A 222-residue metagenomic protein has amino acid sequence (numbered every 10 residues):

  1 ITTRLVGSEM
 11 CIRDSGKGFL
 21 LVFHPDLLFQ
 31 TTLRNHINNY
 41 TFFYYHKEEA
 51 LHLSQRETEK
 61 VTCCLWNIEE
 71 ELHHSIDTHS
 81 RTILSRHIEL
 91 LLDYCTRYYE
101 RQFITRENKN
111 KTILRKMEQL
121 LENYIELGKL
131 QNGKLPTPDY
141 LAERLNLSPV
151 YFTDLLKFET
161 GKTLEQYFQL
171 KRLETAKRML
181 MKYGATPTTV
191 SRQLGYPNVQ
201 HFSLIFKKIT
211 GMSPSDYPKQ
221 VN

Functional and structural regions predicted by a protein language model:
I1, L130-Q131, R178-K182, Y217: Short alpha-helical segment immediately N-terminal to, or the first helix within, an HTH/HTH-like DNA-binding domain
I1-I12: Single conserved hydrophobic/aromatic residue that forms the stacking wall/gate of nucleotide- or nucleobase-binding
R13-H74: A hydrophobic/aromatic-rich effector-binding and dimerization subdomain of bacterial HTH-type transcriptional regulators
E59-Q119: An amphipathic alpha-helical interaction segment
I113-E165, Y183-Q193: DNA-binding recognition helix and immediately preceding turn/loop of helix-turn-helix/winged-helix domains
F152, L156, H201-F202, F206: Short hydrophobic/aromatic patch on the recognition helix
F158-Q200, K219-N222: Terminal helix-turn-helix DNA-binding modules in bacterial transcription factors
S203-N222: …primarily DNA-binding HTH/wHTH and HhH modules…
